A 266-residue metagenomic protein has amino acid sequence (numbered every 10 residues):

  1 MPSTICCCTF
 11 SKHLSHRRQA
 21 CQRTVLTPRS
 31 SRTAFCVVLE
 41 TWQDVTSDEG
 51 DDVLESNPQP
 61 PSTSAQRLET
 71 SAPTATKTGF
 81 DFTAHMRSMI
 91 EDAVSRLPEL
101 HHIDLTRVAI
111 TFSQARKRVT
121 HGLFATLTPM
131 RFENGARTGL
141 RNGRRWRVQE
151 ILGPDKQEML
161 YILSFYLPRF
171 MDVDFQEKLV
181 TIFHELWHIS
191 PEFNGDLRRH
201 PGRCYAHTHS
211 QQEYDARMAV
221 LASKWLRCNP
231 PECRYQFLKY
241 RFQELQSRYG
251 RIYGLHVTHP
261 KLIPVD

Functional and structural regions predicted by a protein language model:
M1-L68: Mixed-charge, low-complexity intrinsically disordered regions
P2, H13, A34, T63 (+3 more regions): Metalloprotease/metallohydrolase-associated module, dominated by Zn2+-dependent proteases
R23-L26, D172, E185: A general, composition-driven signal for non-globular sequence regions
K117, F170-D172, H188: Generic "edge-of-domain/loop-turn" microfeature
S164-T181: Short pre-active-site segment immediately N-terminal to the catalytic Zn-binding motif
K178-E192: Active-site recognition of the HExxH zinc-binding catalytic motif
